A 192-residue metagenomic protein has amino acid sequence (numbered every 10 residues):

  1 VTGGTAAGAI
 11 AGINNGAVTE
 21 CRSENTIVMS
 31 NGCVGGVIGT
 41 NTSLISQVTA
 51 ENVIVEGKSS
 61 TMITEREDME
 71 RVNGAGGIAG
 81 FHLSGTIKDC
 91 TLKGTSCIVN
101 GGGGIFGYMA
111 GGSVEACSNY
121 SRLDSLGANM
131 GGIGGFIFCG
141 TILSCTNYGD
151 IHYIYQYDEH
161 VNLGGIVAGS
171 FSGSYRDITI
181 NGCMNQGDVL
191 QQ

Functional and structural regions predicted by a protein language model:
V1-Q192: Predominantly extracellular beta-rich ligand-binding scaffolds that present long acidic/polar faces for carbohydrate
